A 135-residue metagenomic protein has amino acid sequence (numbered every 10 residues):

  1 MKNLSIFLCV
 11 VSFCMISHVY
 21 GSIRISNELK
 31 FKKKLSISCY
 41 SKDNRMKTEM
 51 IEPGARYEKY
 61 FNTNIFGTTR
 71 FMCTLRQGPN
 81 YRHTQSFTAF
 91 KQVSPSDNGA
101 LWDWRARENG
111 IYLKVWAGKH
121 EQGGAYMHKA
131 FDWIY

Functional and structural regions predicted by a protein language model:
K2-F66, T74-Y135: Intrinsically disordered, low-complexity segments enriched in small/polar residues
